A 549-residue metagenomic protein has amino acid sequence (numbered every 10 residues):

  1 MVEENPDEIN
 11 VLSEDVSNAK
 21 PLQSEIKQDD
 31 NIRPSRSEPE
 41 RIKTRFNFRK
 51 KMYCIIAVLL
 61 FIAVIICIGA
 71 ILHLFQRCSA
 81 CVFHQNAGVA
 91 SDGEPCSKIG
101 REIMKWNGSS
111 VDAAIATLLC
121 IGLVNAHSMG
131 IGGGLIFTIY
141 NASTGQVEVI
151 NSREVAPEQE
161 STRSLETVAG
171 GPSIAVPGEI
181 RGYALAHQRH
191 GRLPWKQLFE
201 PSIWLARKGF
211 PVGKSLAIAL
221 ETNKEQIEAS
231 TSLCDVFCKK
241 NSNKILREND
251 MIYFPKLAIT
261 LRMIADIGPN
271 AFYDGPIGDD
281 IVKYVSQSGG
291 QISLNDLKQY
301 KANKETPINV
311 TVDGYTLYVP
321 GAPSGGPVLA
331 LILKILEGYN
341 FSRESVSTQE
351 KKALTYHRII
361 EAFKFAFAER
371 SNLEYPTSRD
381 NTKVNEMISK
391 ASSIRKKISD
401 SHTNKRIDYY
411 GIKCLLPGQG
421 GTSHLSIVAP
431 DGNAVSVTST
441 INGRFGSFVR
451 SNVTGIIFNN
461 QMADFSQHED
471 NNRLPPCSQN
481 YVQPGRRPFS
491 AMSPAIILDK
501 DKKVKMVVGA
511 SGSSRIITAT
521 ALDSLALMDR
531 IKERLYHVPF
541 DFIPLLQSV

Functional and structural regions predicted by a protein language model:
E14-V16, K20-E102, W106-I267, F272-S324 (+2 more regions): Noncatalytic scaffold domains of N-terminal-nucleophile
V111-L118, K196-R207, G275, D279-V282 (+2 more regions): Short, well-structured alpha-helical segments that form the helix of a local strand-helix-strand
L123-H127, I136-Y140, Q146-E148, I292-S293 (+2 more regions): Active-site rim segments in enzyme catalytic domains, especially the processed small/beta chain of N-terminal
M129, G133-N141, S423-I427, P494-I496 (+1 more regions): Short beta-strand scaffold segments in enzyme catalytic cores
K304, Q419-T422, R444, S490-M492: Short, small/polar residue-rich loop motifs at catalytic or cofactor-binding pockets
G326-S342, I497-M506, G512-L535: M16/insulysin-pitrilysin zinc metalloprotease superfamily fold
F341-I441, R450-T454: Internal maturation/activation junctions in enzymes
Y356, F367, N372, D431 (+4 more regions): Extended C-terminal subregions enriched in glycine
